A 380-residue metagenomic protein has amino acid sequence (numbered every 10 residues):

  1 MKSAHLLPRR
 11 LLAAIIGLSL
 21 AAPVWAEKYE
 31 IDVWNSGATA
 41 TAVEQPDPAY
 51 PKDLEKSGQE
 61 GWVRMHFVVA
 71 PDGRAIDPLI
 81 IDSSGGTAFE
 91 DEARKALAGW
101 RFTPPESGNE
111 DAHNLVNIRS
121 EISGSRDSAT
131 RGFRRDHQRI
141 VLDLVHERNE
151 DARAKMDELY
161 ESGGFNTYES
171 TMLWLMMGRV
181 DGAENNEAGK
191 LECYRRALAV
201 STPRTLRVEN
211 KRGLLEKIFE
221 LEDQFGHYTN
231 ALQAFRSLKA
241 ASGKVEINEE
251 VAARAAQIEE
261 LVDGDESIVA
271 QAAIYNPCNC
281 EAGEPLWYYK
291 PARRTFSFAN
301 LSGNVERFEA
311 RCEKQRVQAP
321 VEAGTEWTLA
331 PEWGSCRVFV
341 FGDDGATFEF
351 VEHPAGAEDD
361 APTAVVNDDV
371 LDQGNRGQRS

Functional and structural regions predicted by a protein language model:
K2-L12: Bacterial N-terminal signal peptides that target proteins for export
A21-P23: N-terminal signal peptide c-region/cleavage motif recognized by signal peptidases
E27-V68, D91-R135, E158, M176: Short proline/glycine- and basic residue-enriched helix-capping loop/turn segments at helix->loop/beta transitions
I81-A88: A short acidic/small-residue loop/turn micro-motif
D136-I268: Alpha-helical protein-protein interaction scaffolds
A256-T295, V365-R379: Extracellular ectodomain segments of secreted/surface proteins
A273-T295, L301, R311-S335: Short, solvent-exposed S/T- and G/P-enriched segments that are highly enriched in secreted/extracellular and lumenal
L329-H353: Short, aromatic- and glycine-rich surface loops/edge beta-strands on solvent-exposed regions
